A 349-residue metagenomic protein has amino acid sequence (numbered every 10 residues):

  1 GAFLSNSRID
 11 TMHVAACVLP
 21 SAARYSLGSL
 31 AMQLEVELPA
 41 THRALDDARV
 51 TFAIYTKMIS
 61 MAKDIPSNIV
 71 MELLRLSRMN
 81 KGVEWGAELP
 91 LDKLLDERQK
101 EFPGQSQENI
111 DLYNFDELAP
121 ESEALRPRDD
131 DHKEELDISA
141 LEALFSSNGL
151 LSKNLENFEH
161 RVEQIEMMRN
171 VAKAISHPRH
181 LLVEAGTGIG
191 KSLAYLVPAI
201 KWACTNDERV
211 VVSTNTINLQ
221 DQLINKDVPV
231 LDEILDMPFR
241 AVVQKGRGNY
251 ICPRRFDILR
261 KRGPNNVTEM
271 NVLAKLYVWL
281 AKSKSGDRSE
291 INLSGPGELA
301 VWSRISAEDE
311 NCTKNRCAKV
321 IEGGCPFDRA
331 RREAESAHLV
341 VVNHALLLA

Functional and structural regions predicted by a protein language model:
G1-L94: Metal-dependent phosphoesterase core characteristic of DEDDh/y 3'-5' exonuclease domains
A44-A48, N157-R161, I189: Conserved phosphate/pyrophosphate-binding and hydrolysis machinery centered on Walker-type P-loop NTPases, extending
T56-I138, A143: Acidic two-metal-ion nuclease catalytic site recognized across multiple nuclease folds, prominently DnaQ/RNase D-T
P120-D131, I138-N154, D207-R209, S213-H338 (+1 more regions): A substrate-engagement module of RecA-like helicase motors
E135-L182: Conserved pre-motif I regulatory segment
A172-K173, L193-N206, K226-V230: Walker A/P-loop NTP-binding motif
S176-P198: Walker A/P-loop
